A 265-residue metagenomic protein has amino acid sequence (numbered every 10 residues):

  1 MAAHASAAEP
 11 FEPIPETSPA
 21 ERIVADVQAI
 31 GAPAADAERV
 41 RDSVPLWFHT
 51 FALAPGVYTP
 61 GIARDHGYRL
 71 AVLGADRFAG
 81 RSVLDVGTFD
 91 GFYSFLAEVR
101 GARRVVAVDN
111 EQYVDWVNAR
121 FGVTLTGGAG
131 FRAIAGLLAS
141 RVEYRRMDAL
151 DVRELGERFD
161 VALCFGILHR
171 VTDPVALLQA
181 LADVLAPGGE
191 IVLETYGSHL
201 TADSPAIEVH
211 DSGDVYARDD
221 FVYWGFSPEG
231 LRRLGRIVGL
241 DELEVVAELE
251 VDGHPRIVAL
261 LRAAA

Functional and structural regions predicted by a protein language model:
T59-R81, L96: Conserved alpha-helix/loop element of class I SAM-dependent methyltransferases that forms part of the SAM/SAH-binding
R81-F89: Conserved class I S-adenosyl-L-methionine
F92, L96-R146, D151: Class I SAM-dependent methyltransferase SAM/SAH-binding core
L150-A162: A short acidic, Gly/Pro-enriched loop at the edge of an enzyme's catalytic core that lines a small-molecule cofactor
D160-D173: A short SAM/SAH-binding and catalytic strip from SAM-dependent methyltransferases
V175-E190: A short glycine-rich, Lys/Arg-flanked "PGG" loop and its adjoining helix->strand segment in the class I
V192-D214: Conserved class I S-adenosyl-L-methionine
F221-G239: Short alpha-helix
